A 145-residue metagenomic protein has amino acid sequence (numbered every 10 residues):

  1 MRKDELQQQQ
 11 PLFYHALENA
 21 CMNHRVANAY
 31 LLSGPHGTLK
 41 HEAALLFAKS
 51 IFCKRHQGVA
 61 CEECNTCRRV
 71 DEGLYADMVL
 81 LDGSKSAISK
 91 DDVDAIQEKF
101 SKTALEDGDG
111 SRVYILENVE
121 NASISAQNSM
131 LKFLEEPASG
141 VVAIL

Functional and structural regions predicted by a protein language model:
M1-K132: Clamp-loader machinery-focused feature within the broader ASCE/P-loop NTPase space
P137-L145: Sensor-1/coupling segment of RecA-like P-loop NTPase cores
